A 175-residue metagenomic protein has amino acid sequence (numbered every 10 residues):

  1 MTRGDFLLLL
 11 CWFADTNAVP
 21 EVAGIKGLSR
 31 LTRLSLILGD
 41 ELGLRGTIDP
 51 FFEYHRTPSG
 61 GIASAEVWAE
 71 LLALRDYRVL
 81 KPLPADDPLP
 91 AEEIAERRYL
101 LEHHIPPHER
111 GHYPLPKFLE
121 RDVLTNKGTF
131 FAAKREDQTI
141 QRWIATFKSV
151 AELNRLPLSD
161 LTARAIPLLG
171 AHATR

Functional and structural regions predicted by a protein language model:
M1-R175: Domain-edge interaction signal
